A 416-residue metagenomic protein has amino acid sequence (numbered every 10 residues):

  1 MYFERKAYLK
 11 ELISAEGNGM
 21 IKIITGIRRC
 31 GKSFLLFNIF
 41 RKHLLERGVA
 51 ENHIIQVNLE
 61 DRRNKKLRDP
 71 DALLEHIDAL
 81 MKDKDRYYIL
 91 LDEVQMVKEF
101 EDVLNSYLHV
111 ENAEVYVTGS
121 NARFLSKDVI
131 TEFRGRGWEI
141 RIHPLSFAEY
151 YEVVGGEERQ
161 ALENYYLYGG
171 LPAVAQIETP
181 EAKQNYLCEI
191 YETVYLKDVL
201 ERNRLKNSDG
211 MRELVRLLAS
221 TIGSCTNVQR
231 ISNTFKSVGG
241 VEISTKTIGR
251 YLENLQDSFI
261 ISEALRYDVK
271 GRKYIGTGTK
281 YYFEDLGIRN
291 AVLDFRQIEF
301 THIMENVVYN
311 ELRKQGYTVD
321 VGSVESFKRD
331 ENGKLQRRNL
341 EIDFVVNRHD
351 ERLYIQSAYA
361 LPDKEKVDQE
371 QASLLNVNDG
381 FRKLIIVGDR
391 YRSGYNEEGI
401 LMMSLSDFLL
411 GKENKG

Functional and structural regions predicted by a protein language model:
Y2, A148-E325: Interdomain hinge/linker elements that couple catalytic modules in large macromolecular machines
Y2, T25, F34, L45 (+3 more regions): A cross-kingdom feature that marks ATP-driven nucleic-acid transaction machinery
Y2-G19: Pre-Walker A adenine-sensing motif
G19-F37: Walker A/P-loop nucleotide-binding motif
L45-D61: Conserved catalytic segments around the Walker B and adjacent sensor/switch elements of P-loop NTPase domains
Q56-D85: Short glycine-rich substrate-engagement loop in P-loop NTPases that contacts/grips substrate
E114-S120, R141: Structural recognition of the conserved hydrophobic beta-strand(s) that form the central parallel beta-sheet of P-loop
R123-W138, V153-G155: Short regulatory helix/loop adjacent to the ATP-binding pocket of P-loop NTPases
